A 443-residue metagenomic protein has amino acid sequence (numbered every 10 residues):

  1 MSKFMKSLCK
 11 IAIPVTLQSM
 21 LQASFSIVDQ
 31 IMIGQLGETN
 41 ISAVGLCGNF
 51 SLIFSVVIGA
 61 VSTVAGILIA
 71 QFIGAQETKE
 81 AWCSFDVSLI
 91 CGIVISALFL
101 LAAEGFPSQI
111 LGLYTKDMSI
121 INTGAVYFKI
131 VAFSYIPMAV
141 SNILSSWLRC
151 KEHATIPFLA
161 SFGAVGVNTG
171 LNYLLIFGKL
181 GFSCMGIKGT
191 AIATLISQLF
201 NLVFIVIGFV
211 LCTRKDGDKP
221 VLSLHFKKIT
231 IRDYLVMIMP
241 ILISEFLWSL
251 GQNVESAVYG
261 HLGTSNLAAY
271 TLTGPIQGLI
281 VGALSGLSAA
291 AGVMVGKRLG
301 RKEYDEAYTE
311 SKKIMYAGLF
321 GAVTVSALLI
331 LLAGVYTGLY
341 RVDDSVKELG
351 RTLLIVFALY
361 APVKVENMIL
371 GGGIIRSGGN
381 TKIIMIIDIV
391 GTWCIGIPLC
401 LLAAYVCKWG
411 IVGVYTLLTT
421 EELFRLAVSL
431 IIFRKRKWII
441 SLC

Functional and structural regions predicted by a protein language model:
M1-V15, I69-I136, F182-M239, V295-Y360 (+1 more regions): Short alpha-helical transmembrane segments in multi-pass integral membrane proteins
K3-I31, Q35-L36, L52-V64, L68 (+6 more regions): N-terminal transmembrane alpha-helices
C9, F25, V61, A102-F106 (+11 more regions): Residue-level signal for transmembrane alpha-helical positions in Major Facilitator Superfamily
K10-D29, I130, A164, S197-N201 (+4 more regions): Transmembrane helical elements of multi-pass membrane transporters/channels
V15, S19, Q30-I31, G48 (+16 more regions): Transmembrane alpha-helix boundary and packing residues in multipass membrane permease domains and related
M20, S24-S42, L111-M118, L174-M185 (+4 more regions): Helix-terminus/linker motif at the lipid-water interface of multi-pass membrane proteins
I41-L101, M138-P157, L267-A333, V365-I389: Small-residue-rich hydrophobic transmembrane alpha-helices
S62, V131-C150, P157-N168, T190-V206 (+5 more regions): Short runs within selected transmembrane alpha-helices of multi-pass transporters and secretion channels
